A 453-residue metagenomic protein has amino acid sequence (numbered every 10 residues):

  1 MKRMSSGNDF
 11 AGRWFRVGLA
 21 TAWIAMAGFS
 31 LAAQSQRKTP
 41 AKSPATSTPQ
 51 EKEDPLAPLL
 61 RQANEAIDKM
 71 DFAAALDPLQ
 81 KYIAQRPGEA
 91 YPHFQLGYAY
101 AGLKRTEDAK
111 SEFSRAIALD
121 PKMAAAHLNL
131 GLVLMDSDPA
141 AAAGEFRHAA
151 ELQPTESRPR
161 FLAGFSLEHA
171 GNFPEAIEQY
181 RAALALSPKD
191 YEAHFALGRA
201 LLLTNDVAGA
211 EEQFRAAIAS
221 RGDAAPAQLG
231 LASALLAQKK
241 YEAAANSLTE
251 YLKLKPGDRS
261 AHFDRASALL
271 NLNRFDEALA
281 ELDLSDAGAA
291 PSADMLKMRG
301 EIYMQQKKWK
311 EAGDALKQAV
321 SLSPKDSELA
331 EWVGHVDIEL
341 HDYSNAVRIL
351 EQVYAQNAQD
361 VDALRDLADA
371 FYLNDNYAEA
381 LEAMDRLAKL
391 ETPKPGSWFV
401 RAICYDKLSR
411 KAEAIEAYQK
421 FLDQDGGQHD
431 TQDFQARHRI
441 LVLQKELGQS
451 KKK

Functional and structural regions predicted by a protein language model:
R37-E53, I415-K453: Terminal, low-structured helical/coil segments at or just beyond the last alpha-helical repeat
P55-G88, Y98, G102, L132-M135 (+2 more regions): Alpha-helical segment of the N-proximal tetratricopeptide repeat
L56, A90-Y91, A124-A125, S157-R158 (+8 more regions): Helix-start (N-cap) detector for alpha-helical repeat units in TPR-like alpha-solenoids, especially tetratricopeptide
I67, F94, A101, L134-M135 (+10 more regions): Position-specific recognition of the canonical hydrophobic site in helix A of tetratricopeptide repeat
D68-D77, G102-R115, L134-H148, A170-A182 (+7 more regions): Structural signature of tandem alpha-helical TPR/SEL1-like repeats, specifically the intra-repeat loop/turn
Q85, L119, L152, L186 (+8 more regions): Structural marker of alpha-solenoid helical repeat scaffolds
